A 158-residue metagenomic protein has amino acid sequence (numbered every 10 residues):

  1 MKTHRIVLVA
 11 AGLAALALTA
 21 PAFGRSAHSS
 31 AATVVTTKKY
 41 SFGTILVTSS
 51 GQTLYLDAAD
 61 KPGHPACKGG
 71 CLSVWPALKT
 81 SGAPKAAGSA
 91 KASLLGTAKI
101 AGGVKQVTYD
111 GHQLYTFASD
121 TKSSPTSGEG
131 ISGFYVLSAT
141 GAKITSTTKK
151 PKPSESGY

Functional and structural regions predicted by a protein language model:
K2-V9, L16, P21-Y158: Compact beta-sheet-dominated domain cores in extracellular/mature segments
